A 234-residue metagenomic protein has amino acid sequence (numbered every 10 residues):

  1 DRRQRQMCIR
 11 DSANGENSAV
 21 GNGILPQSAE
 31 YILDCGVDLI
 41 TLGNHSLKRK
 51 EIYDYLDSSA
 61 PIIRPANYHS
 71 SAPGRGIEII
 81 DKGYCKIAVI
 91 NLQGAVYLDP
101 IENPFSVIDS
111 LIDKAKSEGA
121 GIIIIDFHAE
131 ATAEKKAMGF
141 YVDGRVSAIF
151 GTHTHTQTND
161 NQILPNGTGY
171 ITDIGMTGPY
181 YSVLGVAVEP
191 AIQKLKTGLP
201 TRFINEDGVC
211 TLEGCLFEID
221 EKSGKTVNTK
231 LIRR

Functional and structural regions predicted by a protein language model:
D1-I9: Single conserved hydrophobic/aromatic residue that forms the stacking wall/gate of nucleotide- or nucleobase-binding
R10-A19, I40-G43, I124-F127: Active-site beta-strand/loop signature of hydrolases that rely on acidic residues for catalysis
A13-N14, E30-L42, D54-R64, T132-R202: Conserved beta-sheet core of the metallophosphoesterase superfamily
L33, L39, N44-V89: Extended active-site neighborhood of metal-dependent phosphoesterases/phosphodiesterases
I40, I90, I124, H153 (+1 more regions): Divalent metal-coordination and catalytic microenvironments
N67-Y68, P73-V89, N161-R234: Binuclear metal-dependent phosphoesterase catalytic core
P73-I122: Binuclear metal-dependent hydrolase catalytic cores centered on His/Asp/Glu-rich metal-binding motifs
D109-D113, A120-T132, G139, D143 (+1 more regions): Conserved, well-structured core segments that form or line functional sites
